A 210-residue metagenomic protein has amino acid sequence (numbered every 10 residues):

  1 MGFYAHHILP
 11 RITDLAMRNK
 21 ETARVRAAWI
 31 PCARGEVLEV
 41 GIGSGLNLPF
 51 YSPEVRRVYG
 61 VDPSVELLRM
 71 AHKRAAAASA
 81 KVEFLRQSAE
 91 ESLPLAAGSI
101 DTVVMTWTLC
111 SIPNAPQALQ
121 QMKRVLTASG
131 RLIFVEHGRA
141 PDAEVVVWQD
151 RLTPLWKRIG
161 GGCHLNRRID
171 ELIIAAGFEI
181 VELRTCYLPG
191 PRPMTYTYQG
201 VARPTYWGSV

Functional and structural regions predicted by a protein language model:
A16-E36, L46-N47: Conserved alpha-helix/loop element of class I SAM-dependent methyltransferases that forms part of the SAM/SAH-binding
L38-V40, S44-S92: Class I SAM-dependent methyltransferase SAM/SAH-binding core
E90-T102: A short acidic, Gly/Pro-enriched loop at the edge of an enzyme's catalytic core that lines a small-molecule cofactor
D101-N114: A short SAM/SAH-binding and catalytic strip from SAM-dependent methyltransferases
P116-A128: A short glycine-rich, Lys/Arg-flanked "PGG" loop and its adjoining helix->strand segment in the class I
S129-H137: Conserved beta-strand signature within the Rossmann-like core of class I S-adenosyl-L-methionine
G161-G177: Short alpha-helix
T185-V210: Core SAM-dependent methyltransferase catalytic element
